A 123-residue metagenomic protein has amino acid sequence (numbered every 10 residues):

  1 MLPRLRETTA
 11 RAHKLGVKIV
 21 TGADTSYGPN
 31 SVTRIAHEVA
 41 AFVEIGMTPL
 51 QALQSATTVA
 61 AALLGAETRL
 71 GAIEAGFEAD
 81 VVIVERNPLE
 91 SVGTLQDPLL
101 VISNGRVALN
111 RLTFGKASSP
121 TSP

Functional and structural regions predicted by a protein language model:
M1-N87: His/Asp/Glu-enriched, well-ordered alpha-helical/loop segment that forms or immediately abuts the divalent-metal
A56-T58, A62, E78-S119: C-terminal cap of metal-dependent C-N hydrolases
S122-P123: Short, solvent-exposed mixed-charge patches
